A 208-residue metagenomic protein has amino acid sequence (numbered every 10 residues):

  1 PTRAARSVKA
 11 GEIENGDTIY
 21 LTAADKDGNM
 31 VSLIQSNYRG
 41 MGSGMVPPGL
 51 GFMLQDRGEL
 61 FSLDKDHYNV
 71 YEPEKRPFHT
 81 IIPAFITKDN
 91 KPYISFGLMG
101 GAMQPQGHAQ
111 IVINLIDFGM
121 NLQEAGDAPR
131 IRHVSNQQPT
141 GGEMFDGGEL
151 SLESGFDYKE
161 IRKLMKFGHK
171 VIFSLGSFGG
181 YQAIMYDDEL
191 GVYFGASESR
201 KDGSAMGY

Functional and structural regions predicted by a protein language model:
P1-N15, L60, P73, T80 (+2 more regions): C-terminal catalytic domains of large/alpha subunits in multi-subunit enzymes
P1-S36, G49-L50, R57, L175: Internal maturation/activation junctions in enzymes
I19, L50, P77, I81 (+2 more regions): Catalytic-loop motifs flanking and including active-site residues across diverse enzymes
Y38-G40, G100-G101: A short acidic/small-residue loop/turn micro-motif
G40-Q55, G107: A short, polar/charged loop-to-alpha-helix boundary motif
I86-Q104: Extended C-terminal regions of large enzymes
L98-Q123: Alpha-helical support elements that line or immediately flank enzyme active sites and cofactor-binding pockets
